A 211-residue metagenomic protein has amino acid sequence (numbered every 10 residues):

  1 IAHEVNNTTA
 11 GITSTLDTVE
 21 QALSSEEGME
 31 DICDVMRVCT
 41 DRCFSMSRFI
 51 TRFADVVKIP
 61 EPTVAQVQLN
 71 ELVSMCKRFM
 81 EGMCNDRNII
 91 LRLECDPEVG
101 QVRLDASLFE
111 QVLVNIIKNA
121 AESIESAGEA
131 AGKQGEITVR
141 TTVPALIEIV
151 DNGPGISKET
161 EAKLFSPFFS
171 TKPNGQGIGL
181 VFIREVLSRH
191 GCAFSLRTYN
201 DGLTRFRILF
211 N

Functional and structural regions predicted by a protein language model:
I1-N211: Core catalytic ATP-binding domain of two-component histidine kinases
